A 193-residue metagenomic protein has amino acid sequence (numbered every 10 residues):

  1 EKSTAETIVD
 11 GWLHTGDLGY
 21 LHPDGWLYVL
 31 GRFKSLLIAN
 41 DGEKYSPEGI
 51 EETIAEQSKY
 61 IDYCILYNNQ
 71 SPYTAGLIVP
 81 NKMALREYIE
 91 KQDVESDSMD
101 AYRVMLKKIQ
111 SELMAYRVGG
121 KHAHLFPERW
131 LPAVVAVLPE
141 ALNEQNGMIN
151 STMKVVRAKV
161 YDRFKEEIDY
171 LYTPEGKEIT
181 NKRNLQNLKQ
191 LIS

Functional and structural regions predicted by a protein language model:
K2-D10: Conserved ATP-binding loop and adjacent catalytic segment of the adenylate-forming AMP-binding
E6, L18-W130, A141: AMP-binding/adenylate-forming catalytic core of the ANL superfamily
Y63-I65, P72, Y116-S193: Conserved C-terminal "lid"/linker of ANL adenylate-forming enzymes
